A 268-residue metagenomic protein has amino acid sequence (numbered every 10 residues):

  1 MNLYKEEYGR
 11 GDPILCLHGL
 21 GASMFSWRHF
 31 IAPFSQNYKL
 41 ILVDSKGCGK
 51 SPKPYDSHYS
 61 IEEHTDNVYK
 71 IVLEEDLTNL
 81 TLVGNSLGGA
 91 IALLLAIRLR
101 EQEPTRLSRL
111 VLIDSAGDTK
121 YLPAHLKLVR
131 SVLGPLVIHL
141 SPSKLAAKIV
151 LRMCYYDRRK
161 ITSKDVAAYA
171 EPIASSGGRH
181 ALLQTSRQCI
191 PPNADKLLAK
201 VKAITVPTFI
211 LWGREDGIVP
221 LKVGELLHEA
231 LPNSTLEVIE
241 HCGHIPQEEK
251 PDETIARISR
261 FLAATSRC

Functional and structural regions predicted by a protein language model:
M1-I14, S35-Y38, E75-T78, P104 (+2 more regions): Alpha/beta-hydrolase fold catalytic core
E6-K50: Conserved HGGG/HGGXW glycine-rich cap/lid loop of the alpha/beta-hydrolase fold
E63-L80: Conserved acidic catalytic loop of the alpha/beta-hydrolase fold
I97, T105-H139: Flexible "cap/lid" loop of the alpha/beta hydrolase fold
P142-K202: Conserved alpha/beta-hydrolase catalytic His-Asp/Glu region
I204, I210-W212: Short beta-strand/loop motif that positions the catalytic acidic residue of the alpha/beta-hydrolase fold
E215-V219: Acidic catalytic loop of the alpha/beta-hydrolase fold
S234-C268: Catalytic active-site module of serine/aspartate enzymes centered on a nucleophile-bearing elbow/loop
